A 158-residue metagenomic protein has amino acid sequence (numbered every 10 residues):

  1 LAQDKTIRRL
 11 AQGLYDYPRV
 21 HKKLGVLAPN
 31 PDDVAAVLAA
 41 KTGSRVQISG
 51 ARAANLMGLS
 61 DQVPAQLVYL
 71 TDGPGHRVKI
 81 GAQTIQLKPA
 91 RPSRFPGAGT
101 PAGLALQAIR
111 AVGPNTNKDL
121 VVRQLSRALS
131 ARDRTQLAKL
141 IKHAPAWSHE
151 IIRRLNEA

Functional and structural regions predicted by a protein language model:
L1-A2, A40-A54, P92-A98, A128-Q136: Charged, low-complexity, helix/coiled-coil-prone segments
L1-K41: Short beta-edge/loop segments at beta->alpha junctions of small alpha/beta modules that act as binding/recognition
R8, G58-P64, G73-A90, R94-A98 (+2 more regions): Strongly charged
R9-L14, L38-G81: Short gly/ser-rich loop at a beta-strand->alpha-helix junction or flexible surface loop bordering the NTP-binding
R19, G50, P89: Pocket-edge structural micro-motifs
P29, G81-T84, D133: Short alpha-helix boundary/capping motifs
N30-G43, R91, N117-R123: Short, charge-rich amphipathic segments
P89-A158: Hydrophobic alpha-helical interaction segments
